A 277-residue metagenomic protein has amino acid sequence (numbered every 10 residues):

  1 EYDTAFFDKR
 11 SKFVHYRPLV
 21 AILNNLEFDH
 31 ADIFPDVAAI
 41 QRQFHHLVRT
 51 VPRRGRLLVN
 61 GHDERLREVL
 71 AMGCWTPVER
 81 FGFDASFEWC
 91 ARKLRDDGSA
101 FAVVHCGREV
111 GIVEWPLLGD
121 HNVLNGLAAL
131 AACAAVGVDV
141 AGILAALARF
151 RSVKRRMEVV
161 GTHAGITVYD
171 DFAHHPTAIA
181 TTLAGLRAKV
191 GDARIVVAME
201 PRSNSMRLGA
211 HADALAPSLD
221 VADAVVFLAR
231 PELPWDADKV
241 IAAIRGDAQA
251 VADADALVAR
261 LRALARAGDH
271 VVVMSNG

Functional and structural regions predicted by a protein language model:
E1-F28, R67-I112, R149, V153-R156 (+1 more regions): Extended acidic/charged loop-beta regions that coordinate divalent cations and stabilize anionic phosphate/carboxylate
E1-G73, P116, P176-A180: Flexible active-site lid/hinge loop adjacent to a nucleotide/diphosphate and Mg2+-phosphate binding pocket
F6-D8, D32-I33, R67-L70, C90 (+3 more regions): Short glycine-/acidic-enriched loop or helix-start segments at secondary-structure transitions that form or flank
L19-V20, H45, C74-P77, R108 (+2 more regions): ATP-dependent carboxylate-amine ligase
R56, E64, C90-R92, L118 (+1 more regions): N-terminal leader/targeting and accessory segments in enzymes
R56-G61, P77-G82, V225-F227: Short, hydrophobic beta-strand segments that form beta-sheet elements in well-ordered domains
G61-R65, F83-D84, E232-L233: Short, polar loop motifs at secondary-structure junctions
F83, W115, D253: Active-site donor-binding loop signature of nucleotide-sugar glycosyltransferases
